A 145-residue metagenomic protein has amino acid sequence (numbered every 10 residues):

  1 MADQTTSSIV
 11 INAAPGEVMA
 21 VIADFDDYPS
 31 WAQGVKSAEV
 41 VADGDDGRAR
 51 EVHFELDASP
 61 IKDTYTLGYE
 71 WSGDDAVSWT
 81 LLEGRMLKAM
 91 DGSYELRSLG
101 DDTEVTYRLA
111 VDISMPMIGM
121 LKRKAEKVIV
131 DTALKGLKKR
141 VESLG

Functional and structural regions predicted by a protein language model:
M1-G47: Hydrophobic ligand-binding cavity/cleft-lining segments
T5-S7, D63-L67, D75-V77, K88-G92 (+1 more regions): One face of beta-strands
I11, L56, W71, L109-V111: Hydrophobic beta-strand positions in extracellular immunoglobulin-like domains
A14, D45-G47, D74, L99-D102: Short strand-connecting beta-turns/loops that link adjacent beta-strands
G16-A20, D101, K135, K139 (+1 more regions): Replace "anionic and nucleotidyl ligands
V18-I22, Y28, V52, Y69 (+3 more regions): Hydrophobic pocket/interface hotspot
P29, E39-R85, K135-G145: Glycine-rich portal/gate segments that line the openings of hydrophobic small-molecule binding cavities
T80-T132: Beta-strand/loop substructures that line and gate deep hydrophobic ligand-binding cavities in soluble
